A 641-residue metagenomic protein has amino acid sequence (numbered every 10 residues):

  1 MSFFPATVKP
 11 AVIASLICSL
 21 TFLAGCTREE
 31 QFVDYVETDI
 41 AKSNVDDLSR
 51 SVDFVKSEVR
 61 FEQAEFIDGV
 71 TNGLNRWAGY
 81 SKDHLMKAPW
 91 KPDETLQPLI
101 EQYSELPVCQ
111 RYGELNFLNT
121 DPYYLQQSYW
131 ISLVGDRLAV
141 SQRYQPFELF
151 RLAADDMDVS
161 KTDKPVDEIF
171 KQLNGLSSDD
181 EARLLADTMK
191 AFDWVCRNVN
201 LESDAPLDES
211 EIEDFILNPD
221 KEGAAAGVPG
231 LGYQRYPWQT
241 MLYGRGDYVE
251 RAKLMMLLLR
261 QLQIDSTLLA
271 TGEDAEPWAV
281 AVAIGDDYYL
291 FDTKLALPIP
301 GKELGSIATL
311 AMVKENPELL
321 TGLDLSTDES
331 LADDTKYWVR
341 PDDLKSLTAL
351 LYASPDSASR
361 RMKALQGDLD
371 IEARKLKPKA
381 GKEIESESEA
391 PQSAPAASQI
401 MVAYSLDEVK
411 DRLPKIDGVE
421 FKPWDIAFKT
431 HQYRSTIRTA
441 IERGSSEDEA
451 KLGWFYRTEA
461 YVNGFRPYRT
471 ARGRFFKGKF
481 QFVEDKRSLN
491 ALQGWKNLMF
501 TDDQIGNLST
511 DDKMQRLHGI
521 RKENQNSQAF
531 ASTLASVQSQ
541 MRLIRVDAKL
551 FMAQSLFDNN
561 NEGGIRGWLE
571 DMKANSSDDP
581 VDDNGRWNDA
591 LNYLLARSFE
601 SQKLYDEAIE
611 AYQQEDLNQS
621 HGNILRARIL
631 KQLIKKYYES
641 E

Functional and structural regions predicted by a protein language model:
F22-G25: C-terminal motif of bacterial Sec signal peptides marking the signal peptidase cleavage site
Q31-F32, I169, N174-A182, D187-V199 (+9 more regions): Hydrophobic/aromatic-rich core segments of domains that either
D68-Y243, G285, Y461-T533: Secondary-structure boundary elements
D547, F551, W587-A590, L594 (+2 more regions): "A position-specific structural signal for the A-helix of alpha-solenoid helical repeats
G564-I565, A608: Single-residue signature of alpha-solenoid repeat helices
K603-G622: TPR/TPR-like (Sel1-like) alpha-helical repeat modules
